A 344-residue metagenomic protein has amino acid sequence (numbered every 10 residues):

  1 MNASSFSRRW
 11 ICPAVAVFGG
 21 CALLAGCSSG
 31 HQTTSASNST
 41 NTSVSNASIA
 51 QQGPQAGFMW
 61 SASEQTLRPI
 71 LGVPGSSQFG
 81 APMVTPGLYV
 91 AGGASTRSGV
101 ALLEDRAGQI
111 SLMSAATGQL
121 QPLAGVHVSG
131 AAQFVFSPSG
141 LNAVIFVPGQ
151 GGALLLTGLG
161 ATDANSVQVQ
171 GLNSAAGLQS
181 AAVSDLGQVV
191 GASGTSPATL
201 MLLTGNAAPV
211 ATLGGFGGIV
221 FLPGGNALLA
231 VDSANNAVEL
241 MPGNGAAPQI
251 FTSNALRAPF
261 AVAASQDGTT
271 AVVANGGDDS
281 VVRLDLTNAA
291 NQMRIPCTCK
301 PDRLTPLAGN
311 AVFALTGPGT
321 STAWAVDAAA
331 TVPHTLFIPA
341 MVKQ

Functional and structural regions predicted by a protein language model:
L23-G26: C-terminal motif of bacterial Sec signal peptides marking the signal peptidase cleavage site
S28-H31: Bacterial signal peptide processing site
V44-G72, Q78-T96: Beta-strand-rich domains and repeat architectures in extracellular enzymes and scaffolds, especially beta-propellers
N46-A47, G87-S98, H127-G140, N173-S184 (+4 more regions): Repeated scaffold domains used in trafficking and secretory/extracellular systems, primarily beta-propellers
W60-S63, S95-T96, L102-R106, S137-P138 (+9 more regions): Conserved beta-strand positions in repeat-built beta-propeller and related beta-rich domains
E64-R68, G108-M113, Q150-T157, S196-L202 (+3 more regions): Structural motif
V73-G75, S114-G118, G158-T162, L202-N206 (+3 more regions): Short loop/turn segments that connect beta-strands within beta-propeller blades
S77-V84, Q119-V126, A164-L172, N206-T212 (+3 more regions): A short beta-strand motif characteristic of beta-propeller blades
